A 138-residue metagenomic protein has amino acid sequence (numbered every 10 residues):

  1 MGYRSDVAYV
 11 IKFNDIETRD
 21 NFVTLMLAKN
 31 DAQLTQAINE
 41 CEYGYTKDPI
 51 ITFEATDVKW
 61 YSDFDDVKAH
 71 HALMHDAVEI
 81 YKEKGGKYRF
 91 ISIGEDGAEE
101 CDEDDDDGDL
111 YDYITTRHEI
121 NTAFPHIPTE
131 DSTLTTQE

Functional and structural regions predicted by a protein language model:
M1-L27: Short, extreme N-terminal segment that most often corresponds to the first beta-strand
V23-E138: Charged interaction segments
